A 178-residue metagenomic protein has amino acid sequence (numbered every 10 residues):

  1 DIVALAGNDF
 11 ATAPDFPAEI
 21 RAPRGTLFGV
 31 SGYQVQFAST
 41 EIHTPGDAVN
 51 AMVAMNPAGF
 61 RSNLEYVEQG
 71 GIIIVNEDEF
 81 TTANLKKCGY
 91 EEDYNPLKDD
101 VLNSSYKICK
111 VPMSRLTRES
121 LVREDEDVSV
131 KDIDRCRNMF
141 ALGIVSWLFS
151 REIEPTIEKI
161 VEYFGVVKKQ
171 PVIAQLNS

Functional and structural regions predicted by a protein language model:
D1-S178: Active-site cofactor/cluster-binding pocket
